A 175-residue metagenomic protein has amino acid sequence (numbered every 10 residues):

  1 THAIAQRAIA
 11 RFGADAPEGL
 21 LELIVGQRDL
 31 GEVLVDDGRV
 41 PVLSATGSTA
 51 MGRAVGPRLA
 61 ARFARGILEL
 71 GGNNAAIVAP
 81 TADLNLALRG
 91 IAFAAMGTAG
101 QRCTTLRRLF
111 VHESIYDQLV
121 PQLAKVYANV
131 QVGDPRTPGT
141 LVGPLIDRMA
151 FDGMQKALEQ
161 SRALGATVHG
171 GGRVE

Functional and structural regions predicted by a protein language model:
T1-G31: PLP-dependent aminotransferase-like
R7, G19-L20, D36-G38, V42 (+1 more regions): ALDH superfamily catalytic-core signature
